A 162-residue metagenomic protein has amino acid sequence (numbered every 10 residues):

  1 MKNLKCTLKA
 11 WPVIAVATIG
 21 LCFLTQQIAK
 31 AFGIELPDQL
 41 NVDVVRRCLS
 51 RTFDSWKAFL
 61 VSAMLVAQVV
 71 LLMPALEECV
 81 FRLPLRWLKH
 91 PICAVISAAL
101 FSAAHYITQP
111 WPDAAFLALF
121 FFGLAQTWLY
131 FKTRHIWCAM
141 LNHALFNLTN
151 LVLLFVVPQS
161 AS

Functional and structural regions predicted by a protein language model:
M1-K5: Short, Lys/Arg-rich, polar N-terminal cytosolic tail immediately upstream of the first transmembrane signal-anchor
C6, N41-V44, N150-L153: Low-complexity, compositionally biased segments
T7-I34: N-terminal signal-anchor transmembrane alpha helix
A17-Q27, F59-S162: Transmembrane helix-loop-helix hairpins at the membrane interface of multi-pass integral membrane proteins
I34-A58: Membrane-interface interhelical connector segments
